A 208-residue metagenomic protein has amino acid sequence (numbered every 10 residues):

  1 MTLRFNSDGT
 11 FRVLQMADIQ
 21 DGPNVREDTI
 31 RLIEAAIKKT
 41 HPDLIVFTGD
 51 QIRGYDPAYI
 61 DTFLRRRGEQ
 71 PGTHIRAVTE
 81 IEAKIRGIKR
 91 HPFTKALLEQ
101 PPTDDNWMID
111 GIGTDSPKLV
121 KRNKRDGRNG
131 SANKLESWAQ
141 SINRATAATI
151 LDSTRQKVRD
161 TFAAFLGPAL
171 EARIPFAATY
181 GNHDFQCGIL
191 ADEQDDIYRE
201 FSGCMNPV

Functional and structural regions predicted by a protein language model:
M1-R26: Mobile, glycine- and charge-enriched loop segments and immediately flanking short secondary-structure elements within
L14, V46, A177-T179: Hydrophobic/aromatic beta-strand patches that form the interior of the parallel beta-sheet core in alpha/beta enzyme
D18, G49-D50, G181: Active-site glycine-centered loops adjacent to acidic/histidine catalytic or metal-binding residues that shape
V25-D28, D56-I60, G188-A191: Short, solvent-exposed loop/turn and secondary-structure capping segments
I37, Q51-F63: Short, solvent-exposed beta-strand-terminating loops
H41-I45: Proline-aspartate-enriched helix->loop->beta-strand connector
R66-V208: Extended active-site neighborhood of metal-dependent phosphoesterases/phosphodiesterases
